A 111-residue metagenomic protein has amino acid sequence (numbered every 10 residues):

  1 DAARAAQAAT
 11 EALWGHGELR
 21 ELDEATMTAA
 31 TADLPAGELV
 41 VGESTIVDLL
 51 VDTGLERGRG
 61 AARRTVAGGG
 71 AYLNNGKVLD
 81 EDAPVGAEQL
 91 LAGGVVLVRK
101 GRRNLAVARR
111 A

Functional and structural regions predicted by a protein language model:
D1-A111: Conserved nucleotide- and phosphate/pyrophosphate-binding catalytic cores in adenylate/nucleotidyl-handling enzymes
